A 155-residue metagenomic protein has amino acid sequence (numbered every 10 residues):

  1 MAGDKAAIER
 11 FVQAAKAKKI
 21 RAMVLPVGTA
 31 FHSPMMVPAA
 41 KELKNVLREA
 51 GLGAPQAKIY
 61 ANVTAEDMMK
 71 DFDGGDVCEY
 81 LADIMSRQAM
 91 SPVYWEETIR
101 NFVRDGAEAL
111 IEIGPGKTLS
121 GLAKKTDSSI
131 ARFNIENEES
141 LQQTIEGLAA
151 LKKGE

Functional and structural regions predicted by a protein language model:
M1-E155: Acyl-group transfer acyltransferase/transacylase scaffold of fatty acid/polyketide systems
